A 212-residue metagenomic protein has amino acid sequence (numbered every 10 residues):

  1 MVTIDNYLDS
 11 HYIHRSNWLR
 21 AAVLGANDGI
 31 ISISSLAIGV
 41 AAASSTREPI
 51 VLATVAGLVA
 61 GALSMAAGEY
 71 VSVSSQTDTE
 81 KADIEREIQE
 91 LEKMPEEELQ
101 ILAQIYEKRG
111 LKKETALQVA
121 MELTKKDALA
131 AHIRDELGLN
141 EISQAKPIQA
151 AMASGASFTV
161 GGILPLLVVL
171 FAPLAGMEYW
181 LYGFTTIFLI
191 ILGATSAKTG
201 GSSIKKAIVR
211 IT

Functional and structural regions predicted by a protein language model:
M1-H14, W18, V73-G155: Cytosol/matrix-facing amphipathic helices and coiled-coil assembly/linker segments of eukaryotic membrane proteins
H14-G25, R47-V55, T115, P147-M152 (+2 more regions): The feature identifies polytopic integral membrane transport proteins across all domains of life
D28, A67, Y106, A116 (+2 more regions): Residue-level signature of catalytic and energy-coupling elements of molecular machines, predominantly ATP/GTP-dependent
G29-S34, S154-P165: Core segments of transmembrane alpha-helices that mediate helix-helix packing or line hydrophobic substrate/ligand
I38-A53, L166-M177: Helix-coil boundary and interhelical linker segments in multi-pass alpha-helical membrane proteins
L58-T79: Hydrophobic alpha-helical membrane-embedded segments
A175-F188: Structural signature of hydrophobic alpha-helical transmembrane segments
I191-T212: Interfacial loop-to-transmembrane junctions
